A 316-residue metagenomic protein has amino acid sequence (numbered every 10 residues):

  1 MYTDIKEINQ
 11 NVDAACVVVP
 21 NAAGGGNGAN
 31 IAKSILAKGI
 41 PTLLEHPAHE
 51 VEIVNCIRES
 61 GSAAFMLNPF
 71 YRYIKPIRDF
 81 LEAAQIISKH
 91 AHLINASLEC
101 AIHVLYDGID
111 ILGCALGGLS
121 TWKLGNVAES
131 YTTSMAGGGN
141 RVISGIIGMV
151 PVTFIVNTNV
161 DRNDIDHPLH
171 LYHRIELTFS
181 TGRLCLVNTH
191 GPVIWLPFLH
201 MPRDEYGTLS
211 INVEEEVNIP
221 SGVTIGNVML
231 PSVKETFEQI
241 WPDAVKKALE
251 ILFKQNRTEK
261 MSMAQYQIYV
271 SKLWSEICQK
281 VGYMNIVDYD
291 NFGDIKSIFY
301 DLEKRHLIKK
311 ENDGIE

Functional and structural regions predicted by a protein language model:
M1-R58: Beta-loop-alpha module in the N-terminal Rossmann-like domain of NAD(P)-dependent dehydrogenases, especially those
E7-N11, I35-A37, G61, I87-A91 (+2 more regions): Flexible, charged surface loops at secondary-structure boundaries
D13, I40, A63-A64, V150: Short, well-ordered coil/turn segments that N-cap beta-strands
D13-L36, F70-S88, D107, L112-G117 (+3 more regions): Hydrophobic, well-ordered secondary-structure segments that either form specific early membrane-associated helices used
A14-V19, K33, E238-E316: C-terminal helix-rich "cap/oligomerization" subdomain common to oxidoreductases
P41-L43, A48-I111: A contiguous active-site-proximal alpha/beta segment in oxidoreductase catalytic domains
L93-F179, T189-P192, K272, G293-I295 (+1 more regions): Rossmann-like dinucleotide-binding domain that binds NAD(P)(H)
F154-A244, K260-M263, G314-I315: NAD(P)-dinucleotide binding in Rossmann-like oxidoreductases
